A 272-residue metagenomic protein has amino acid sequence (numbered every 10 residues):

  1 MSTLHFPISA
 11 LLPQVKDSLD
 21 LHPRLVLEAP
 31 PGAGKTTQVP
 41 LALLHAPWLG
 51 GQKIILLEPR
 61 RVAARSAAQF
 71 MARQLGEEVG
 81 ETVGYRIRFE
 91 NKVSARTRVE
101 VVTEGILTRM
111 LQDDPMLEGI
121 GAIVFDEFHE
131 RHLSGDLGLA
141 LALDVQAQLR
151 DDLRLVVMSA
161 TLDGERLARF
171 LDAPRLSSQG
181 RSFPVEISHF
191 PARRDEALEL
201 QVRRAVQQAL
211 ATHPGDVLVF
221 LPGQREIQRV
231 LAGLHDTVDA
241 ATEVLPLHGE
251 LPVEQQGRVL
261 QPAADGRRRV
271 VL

Functional and structural regions predicted by a protein language model:
M1-L272: P-loop NTPase motor module signature
